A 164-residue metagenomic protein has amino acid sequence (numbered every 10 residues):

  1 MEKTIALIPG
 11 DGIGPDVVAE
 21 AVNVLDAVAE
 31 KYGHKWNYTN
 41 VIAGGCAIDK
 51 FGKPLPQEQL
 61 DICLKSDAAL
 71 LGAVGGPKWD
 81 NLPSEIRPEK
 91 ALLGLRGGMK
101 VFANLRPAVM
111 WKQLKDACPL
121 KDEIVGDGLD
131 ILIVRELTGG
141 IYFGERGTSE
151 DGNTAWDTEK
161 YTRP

Functional and structural regions predicted by a protein language model:
M1-G12, E30, K35-N37, G45-P164: Anion-binding alpha/beta catalytic cores of soluble intermediary-metabolism enzymes, centered on
I13-V18: Short N-terminal binding/cap micro-motifs at the start of the first secondary-structure element
A19-V22, G75: Short, function-defining helix-loop hinge/capping sites that tune catalysis or transport
V22-Y32: Short catalytic helix/loop segments, enriched in acidic residues and glycine and frequently bearing histidine
V41: The conserved SAM/SAH-binding core of class I Rossmann-like methyltransferase domains, concentrating on the hydrophobic
